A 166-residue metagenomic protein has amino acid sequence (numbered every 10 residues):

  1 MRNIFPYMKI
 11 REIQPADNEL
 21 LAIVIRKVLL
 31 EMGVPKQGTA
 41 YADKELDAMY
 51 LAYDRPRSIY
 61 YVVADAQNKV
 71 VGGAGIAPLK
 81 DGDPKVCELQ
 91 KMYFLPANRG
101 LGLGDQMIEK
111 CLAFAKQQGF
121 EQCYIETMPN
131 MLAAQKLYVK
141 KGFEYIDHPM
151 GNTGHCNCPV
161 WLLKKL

Functional and structural regions predicted by a protein language model:
M1-Y7: Short, Lys/Arg-enriched N-terminal segments with co-localized hydrophobic residues within the first ~10-30 amino acids
P6, D17, P56-R57, K85 (+3 more regions): Residue-level preference for short coil/turn positions at secondary-structure junctions
Y7, E121-Y124, M128-L166: C-terminal "cap" of GNAT-fold acetyltransferases
E12-Q90, L95-P96, I108-K110, F114 (+2 more regions): Acetyl-CoA-dependent GNAT
K69, G82-D83, K91-E109, K116-Q118 (+3 more regions): Conserved glycine-rich acetyl-CoA-binding loop
